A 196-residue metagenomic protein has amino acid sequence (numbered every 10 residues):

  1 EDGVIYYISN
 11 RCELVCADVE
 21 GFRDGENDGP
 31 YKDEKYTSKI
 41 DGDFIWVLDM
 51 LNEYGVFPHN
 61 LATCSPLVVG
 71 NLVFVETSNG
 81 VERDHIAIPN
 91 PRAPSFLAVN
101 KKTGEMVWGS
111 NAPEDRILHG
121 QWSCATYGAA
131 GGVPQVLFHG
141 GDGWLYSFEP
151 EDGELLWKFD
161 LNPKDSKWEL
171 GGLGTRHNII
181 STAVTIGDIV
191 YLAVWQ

Functional and structural regions predicted by a protein language model:
E1-Q196: Noncatalytic, solvent-exposed loop/strand surfaces of beta-propeller-type extracellular/periplasmic domains
